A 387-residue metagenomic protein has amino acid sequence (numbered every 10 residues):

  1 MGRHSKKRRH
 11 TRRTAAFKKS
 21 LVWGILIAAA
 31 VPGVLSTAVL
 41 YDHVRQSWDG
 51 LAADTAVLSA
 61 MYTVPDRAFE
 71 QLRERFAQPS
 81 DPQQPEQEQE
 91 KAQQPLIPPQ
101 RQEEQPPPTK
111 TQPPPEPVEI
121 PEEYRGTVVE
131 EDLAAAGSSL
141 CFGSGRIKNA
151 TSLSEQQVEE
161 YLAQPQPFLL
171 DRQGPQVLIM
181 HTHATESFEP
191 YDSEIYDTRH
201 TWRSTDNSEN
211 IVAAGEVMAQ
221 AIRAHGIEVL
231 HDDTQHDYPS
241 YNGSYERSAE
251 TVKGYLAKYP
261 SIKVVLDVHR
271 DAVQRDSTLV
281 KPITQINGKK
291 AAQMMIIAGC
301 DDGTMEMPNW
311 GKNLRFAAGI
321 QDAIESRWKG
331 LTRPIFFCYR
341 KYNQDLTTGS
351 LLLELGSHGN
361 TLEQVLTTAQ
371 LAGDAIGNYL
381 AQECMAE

Functional and structural regions predicted by a protein language model:
M1-K18: N-terminal Lys/Arg-rich, disordered targeting/topogenic segments
I25-S261, A272-Q274, Q370, L380-E387: N-terminal catalytic or cofactor-binding beta/alpha core of small enzyme domains
Q173-Q176, H225, I262-V264, K290-M294 (+1 more regions): Envelope-exposed proteins and targeting segments
L178-H181, V229-H231, V264-D267, M295-A298 (+2 more regions): Structural recognition of the beta-strand scaffold that forms the well-ordered cores of secreted hydrolase catalytic
T182, V252-D301: Active-site microenvironments of hydrolase-like enzyme catalytic domains
A184-S187, Q235-P239, R270-R275, D301-T304 (+2 more regions): Solvent-exposed loop/turn segments at secondary-structure junctions within structured extracellular/periplasmic domains
N309-F336: Active-site-adjacent substrate-binding region of metalloamidase/peptidase-like peptide-processing proteins
T332-E387: Active-site-adjacent mobile loop/cap segments within catalytic or ligand-binding domains
